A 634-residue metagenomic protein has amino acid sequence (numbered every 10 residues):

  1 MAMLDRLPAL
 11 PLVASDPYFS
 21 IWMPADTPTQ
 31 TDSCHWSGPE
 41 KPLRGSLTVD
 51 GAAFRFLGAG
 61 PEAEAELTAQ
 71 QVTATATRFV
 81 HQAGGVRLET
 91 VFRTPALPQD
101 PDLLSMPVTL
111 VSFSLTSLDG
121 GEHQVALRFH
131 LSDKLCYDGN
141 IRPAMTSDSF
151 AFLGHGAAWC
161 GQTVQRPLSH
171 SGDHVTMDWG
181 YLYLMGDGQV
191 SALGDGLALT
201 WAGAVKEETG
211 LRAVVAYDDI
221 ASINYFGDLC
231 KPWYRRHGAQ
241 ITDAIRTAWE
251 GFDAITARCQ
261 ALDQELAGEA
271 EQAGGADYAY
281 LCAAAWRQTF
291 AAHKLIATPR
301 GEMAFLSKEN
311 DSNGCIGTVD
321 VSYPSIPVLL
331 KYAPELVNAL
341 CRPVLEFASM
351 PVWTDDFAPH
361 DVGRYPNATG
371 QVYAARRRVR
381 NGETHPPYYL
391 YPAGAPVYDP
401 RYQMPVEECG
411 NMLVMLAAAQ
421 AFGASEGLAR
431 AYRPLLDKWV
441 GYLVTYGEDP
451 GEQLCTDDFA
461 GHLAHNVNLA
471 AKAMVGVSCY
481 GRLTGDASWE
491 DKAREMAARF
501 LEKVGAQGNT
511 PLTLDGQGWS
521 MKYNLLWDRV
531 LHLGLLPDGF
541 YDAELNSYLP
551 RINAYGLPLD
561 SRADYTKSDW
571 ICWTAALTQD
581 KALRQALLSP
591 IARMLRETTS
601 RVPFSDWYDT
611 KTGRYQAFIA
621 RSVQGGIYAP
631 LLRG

Functional and structural regions predicted by a protein language model:
A2-P8, A96-L103, S114-G317, P334 (+2 more regions): Acidic/polar, glycine-enriched structural segments that form the non-catalytic walls/loops of the carbohydrate-binding
D5-C34, M412, Y480, T484 (+2 more regions): C-terminal capping/lid segments that line or modulate ligand- or cofactor-binding pockets
L10-G84, L168-G188: An extended acidic
T27-P28, G120-Q124, E271-D277, L330-C341 (+5 more regions): Structural helix-adjacent loops and short alpha-helical linkers that scaffold large soluble proteins
G58-M106, G186-L197, R287-F290: Extended, loop-rich substrate-binding clefts of extracytoplasmic carbohydrate-active enzymes
A151-S191, E309-V321, P327-P334, L345-A348 (+6 more regions): Extended ligand-binding clefts on enzyme/binding-domain cores
Q240-F252, G314-G447, N466-Y480: Aromatic-rich carbohydrate-recognition surfaces in CAZymes
A279-T298, G317, W353-D356, M404-G410 (+2 more regions): Aromatic-lined, polymer-binding surfaces characteristic of secreted/periplasmic polysaccharide-degrading enzymes
